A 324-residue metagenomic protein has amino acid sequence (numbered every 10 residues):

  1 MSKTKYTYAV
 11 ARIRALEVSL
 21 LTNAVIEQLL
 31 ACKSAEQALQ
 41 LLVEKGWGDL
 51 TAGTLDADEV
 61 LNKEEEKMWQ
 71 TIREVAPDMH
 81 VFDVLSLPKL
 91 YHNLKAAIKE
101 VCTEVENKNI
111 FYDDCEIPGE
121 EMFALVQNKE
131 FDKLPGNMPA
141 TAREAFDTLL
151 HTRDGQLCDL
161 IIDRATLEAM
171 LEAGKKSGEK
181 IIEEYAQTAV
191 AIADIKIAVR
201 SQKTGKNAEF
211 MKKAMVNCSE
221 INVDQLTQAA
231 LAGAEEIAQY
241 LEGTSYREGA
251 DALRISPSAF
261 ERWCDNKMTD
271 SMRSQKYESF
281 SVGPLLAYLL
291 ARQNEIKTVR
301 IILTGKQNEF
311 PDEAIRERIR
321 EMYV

Functional and structural regions predicted by a protein language model:
M1-V324: N-terminal domain-start signal
